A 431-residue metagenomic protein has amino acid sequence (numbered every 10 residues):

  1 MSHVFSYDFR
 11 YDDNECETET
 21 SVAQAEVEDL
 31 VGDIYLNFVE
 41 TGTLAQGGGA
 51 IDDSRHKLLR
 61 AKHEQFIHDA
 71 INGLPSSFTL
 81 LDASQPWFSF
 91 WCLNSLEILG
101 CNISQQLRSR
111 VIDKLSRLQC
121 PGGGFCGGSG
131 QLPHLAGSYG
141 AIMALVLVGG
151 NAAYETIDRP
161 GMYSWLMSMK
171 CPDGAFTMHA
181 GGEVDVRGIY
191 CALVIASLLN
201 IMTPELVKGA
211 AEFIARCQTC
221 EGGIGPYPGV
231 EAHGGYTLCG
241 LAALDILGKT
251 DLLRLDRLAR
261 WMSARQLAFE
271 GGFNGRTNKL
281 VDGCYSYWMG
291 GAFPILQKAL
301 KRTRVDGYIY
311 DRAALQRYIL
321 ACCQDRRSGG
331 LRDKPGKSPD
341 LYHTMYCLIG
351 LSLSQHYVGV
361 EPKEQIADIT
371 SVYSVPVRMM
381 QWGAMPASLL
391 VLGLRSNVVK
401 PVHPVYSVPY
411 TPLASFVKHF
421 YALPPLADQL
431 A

Functional and structural regions predicted by a protein language model:
M1-A431: Preference for long, amphipathic alpha-helical scaffolds in soluble/luminal domains and all-alpha bundles
